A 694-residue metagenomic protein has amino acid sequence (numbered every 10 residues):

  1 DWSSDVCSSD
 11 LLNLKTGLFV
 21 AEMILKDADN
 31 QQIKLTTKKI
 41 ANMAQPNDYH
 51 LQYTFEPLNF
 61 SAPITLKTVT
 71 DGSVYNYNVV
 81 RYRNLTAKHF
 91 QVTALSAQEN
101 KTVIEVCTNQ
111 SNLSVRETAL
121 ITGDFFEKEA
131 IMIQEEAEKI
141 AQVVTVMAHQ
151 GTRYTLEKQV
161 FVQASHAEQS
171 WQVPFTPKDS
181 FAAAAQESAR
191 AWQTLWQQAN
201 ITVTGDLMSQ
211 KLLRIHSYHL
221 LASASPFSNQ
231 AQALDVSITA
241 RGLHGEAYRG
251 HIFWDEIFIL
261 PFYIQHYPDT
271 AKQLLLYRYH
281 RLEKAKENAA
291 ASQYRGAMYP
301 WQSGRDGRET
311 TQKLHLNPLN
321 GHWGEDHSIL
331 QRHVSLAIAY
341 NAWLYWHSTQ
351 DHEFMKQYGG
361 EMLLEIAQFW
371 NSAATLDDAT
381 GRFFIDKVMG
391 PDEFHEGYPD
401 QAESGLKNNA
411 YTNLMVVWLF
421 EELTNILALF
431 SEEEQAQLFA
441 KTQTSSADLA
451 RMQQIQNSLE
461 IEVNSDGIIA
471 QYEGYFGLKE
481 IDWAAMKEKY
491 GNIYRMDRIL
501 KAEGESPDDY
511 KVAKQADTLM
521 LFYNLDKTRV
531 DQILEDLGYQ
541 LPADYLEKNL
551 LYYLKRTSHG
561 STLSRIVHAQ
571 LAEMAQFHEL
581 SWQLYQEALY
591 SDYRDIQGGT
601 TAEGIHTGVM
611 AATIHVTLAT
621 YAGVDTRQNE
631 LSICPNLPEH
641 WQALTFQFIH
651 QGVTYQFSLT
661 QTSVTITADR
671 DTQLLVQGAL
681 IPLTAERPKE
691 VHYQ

Functional and structural regions predicted by a protein language model:
D1-Y248, N288, A502-G504: Acidic/polar, glycine-enriched structural segments that form the non-catalytic walls/loops of the carbohydrate-binding
S4-A28, I33-K34, L534-S558, V567-Q694: Non-catalytic C-terminal accessory modules of carbohydrate-active enzymes
D27-D29, A130-M132, A185-T194, S225-G242 (+7 more regions): Active-site-adjacent bridging/hinge elements
F60, H166-W171, T202-V203, A342-G360 (+2 more regions): Inter-helical turn/loop segments and adjacent helix faces that build the functional surface of alpha-helical bundle
A224-H244, D269-Y340, W346, E353-Q357 (+4 more regions): Helix-terminus loop motifs that line ligand-binding clefts
D235-R249, Q293-E325, R382-N409, Y472-I481 (+2 more regions): Carbohydrate-binding/catalytic loop surfaces
I252-F258, Q265-R281, E421-L429, L438-A602: Active-site core of glycosidic bond-cleaving carbohydrate-active enzymes
F369-Q443: Acidic/histidine-rich catalytic neighborhood
